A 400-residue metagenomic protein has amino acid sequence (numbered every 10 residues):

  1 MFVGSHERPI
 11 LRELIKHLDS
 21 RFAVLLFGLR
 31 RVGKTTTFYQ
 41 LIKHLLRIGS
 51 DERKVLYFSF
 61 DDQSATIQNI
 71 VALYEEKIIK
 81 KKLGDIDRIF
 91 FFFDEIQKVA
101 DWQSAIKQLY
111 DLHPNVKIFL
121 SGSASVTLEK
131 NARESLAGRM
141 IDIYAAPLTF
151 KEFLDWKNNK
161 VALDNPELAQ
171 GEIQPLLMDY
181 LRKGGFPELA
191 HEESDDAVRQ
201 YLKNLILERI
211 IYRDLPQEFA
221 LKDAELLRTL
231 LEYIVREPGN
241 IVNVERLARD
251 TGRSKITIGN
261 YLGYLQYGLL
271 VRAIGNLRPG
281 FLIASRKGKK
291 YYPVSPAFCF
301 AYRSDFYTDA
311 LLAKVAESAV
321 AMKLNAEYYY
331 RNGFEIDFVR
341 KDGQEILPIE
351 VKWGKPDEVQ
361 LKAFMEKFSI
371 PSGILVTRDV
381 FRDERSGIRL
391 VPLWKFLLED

Functional and structural regions predicted by a protein language model:
M1-E13: N-terminal pre-Walker A segment at the start of P-loop NTPase domains
L26: Hydrophobic anchor at the beta1->P-loop junction of P-loop NTPases
G33: Conserved glycine(s) of the Walker
T37, L41: Hydrophobic positions on the alpha1 helix immediately C-terminal to the Walker A/P-loop
K54, H191-G343: Accessory nucleic acid-recognition modules appended to NTPase machines
L56-D87: Short glycine-rich substrate-engagement loop in P-loop NTPases that contacts/grips substrate
S123-S125, K130-R236, N240: Interdomain motor-coupling "hinge/lid" segment immediately C-terminal to the ATP-binding subdomain of NTP-driven enzymes
Y329-R331, W353-L393: Catalytic cores of nucleic-acid endonucleases
